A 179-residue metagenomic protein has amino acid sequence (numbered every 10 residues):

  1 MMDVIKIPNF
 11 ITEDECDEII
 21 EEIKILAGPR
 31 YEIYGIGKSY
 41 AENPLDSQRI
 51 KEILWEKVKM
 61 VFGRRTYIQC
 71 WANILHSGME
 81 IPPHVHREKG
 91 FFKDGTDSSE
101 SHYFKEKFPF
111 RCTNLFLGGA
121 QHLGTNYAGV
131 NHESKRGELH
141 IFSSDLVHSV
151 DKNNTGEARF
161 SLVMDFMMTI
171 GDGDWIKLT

Functional and structural regions predicted by a protein language model:
M1-R65, E80: Non-heme Fe(II)/2-oxoglutarate
F62-T179: Catalytic core of non-heme Fe(II) oxygenases with the double-stranded beta-helix
